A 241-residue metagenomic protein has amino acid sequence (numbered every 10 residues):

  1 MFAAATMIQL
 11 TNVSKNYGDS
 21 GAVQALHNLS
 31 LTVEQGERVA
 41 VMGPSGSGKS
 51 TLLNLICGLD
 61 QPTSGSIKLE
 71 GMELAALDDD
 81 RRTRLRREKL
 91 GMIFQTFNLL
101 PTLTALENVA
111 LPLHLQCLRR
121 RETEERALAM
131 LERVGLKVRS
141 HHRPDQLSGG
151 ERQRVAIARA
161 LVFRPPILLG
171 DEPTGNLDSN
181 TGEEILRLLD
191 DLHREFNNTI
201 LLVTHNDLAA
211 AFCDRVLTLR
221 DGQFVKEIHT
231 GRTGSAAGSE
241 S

Functional and structural regions predicted by a protein language model:
M1-K15, K226-S241: ABC-family P-loop ATPase nucleotide-binding domain
T6-L219: ABC family nucleotide-binding domain
V216-H229: H-loop (His-switch) and adjacent beta-strand-loop-beta switch element of ABC-type ATPase nucleotide-binding domains
